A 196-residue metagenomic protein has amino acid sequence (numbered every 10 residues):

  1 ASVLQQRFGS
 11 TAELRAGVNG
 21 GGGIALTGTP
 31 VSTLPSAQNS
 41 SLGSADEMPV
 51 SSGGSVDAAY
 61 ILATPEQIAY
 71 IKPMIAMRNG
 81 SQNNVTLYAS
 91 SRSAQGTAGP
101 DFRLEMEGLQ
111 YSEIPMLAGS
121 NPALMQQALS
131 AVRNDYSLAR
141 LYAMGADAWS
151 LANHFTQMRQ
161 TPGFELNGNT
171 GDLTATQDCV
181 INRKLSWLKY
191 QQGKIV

Functional and structural regions predicted by a protein language model:
A1-S2, V196: Accessible peptide chain termini
S2-L4, F8-S40, G53-A58, A63-E66 (+2 more regions): Extracellular/periplasmic periplasmic-binding protein-like sensory domains
A45-P49, A58, M74-M77, L173-A175: Generic recognition of flexible, low-complexity loop/linker segments
V50-S51, C179: Replace "in large, NTP-powered and nucleic-acid-processing enzymes" with "in large, NTP-powered factors and other
Y70, M74, L151-H154: Alpha-helical scaffold segments in soluble metabolic enzymes
R92, M116, A128-I195: Segments of small-molecule ligand-sensing domains
